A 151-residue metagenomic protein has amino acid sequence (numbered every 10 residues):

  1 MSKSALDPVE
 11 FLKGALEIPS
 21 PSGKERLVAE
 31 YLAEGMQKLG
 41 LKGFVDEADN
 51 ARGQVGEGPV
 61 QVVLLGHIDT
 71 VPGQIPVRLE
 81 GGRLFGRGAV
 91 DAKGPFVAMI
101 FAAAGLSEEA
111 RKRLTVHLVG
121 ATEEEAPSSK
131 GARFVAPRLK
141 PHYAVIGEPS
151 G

Functional and structural regions predicted by a protein language model:
M1, G14, V60-L65, K93-A98 (+1 more regions): Phosphate-binding glycine-rich loops and adjacent basic patches that engage nucleotide phosphates, nucleic-acid
M1-A89, R111: Acidic/His- and Gly-rich active-site-bordering loop/insert found across diverse amide/peptide-bond hydrolases
V28, P76, P95, S128-G131: Residues at alpha-helix caps and immediate loop-helix transition turns in enzyme cores, especially N- and C-cap
I68-T70, A92, E124-E125, P149: Generic detector of well-ordered alpha-helical packing
G86-V97, T122: Short, conserved micro-motifs enriched in small and acidic residues
V97-G151: Acidic/histidine-rich catalytic neighborhood of metal-dependent amide-processing enzymes
